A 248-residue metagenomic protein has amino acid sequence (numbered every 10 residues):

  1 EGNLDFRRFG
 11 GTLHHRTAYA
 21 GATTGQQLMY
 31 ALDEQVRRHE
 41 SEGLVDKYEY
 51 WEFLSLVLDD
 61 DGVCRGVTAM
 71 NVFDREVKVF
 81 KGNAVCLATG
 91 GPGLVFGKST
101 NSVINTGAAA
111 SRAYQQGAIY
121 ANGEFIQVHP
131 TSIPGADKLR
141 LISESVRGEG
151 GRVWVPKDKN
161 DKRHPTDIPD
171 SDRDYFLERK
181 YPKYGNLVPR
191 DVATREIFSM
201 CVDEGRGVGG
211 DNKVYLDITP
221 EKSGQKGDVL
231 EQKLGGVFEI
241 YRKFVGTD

Functional and structural regions predicted by a protein language model:
E1-E76, K81-A84, A88, G97 (+2 more regions): Conserved redox-cofactor binding core of oxidoreductases
Q27, A31, Y48, A108 (+1 more regions): Generic recognition of stable, solvent-exposed alpha-helical segments in well-folded globular domains
R75, P92-L94, Q127: Glycine-rich nucleotide phosphate-binding loop and flanking beta-alpha elements of Rossmann-like dinucleotide-binding
G82-C86, N105-R112, D248: Extended, hydrophobic alpha-helical segments in both membrane/secreted and soluble proteins
L87-G91, A118: Glycine-rich, acidic and aromatic/proline-enriched surface loops and short helix-turn segments that act as binding
G91-V95, E221-S223: A short, flexible beta-alpha/helix-coil linker loop
V95-Q116: A conserved FAD-binding loop/helix module that cradles the flavin
R112, I119-T247: An anion/pyrophosphate-binding glycine-rich loop and adjacent beta-alpha core in soluble alpha-beta enzymes
